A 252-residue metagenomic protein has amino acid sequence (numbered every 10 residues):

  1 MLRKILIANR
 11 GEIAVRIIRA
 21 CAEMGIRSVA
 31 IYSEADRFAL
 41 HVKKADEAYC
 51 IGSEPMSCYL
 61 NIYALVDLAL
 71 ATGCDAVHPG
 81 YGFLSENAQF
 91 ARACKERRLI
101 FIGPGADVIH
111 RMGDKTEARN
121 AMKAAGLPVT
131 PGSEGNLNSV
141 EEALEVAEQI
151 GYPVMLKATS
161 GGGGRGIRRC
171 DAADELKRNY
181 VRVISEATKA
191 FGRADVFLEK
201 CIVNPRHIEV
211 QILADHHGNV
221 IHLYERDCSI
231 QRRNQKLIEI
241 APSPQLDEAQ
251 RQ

Functional and structural regions predicted by a protein language model:
M1-Q252: N-terminal beta-alpha lobe that positions the nucleotide/phosphoryl donor in ATP/NTP-coupled carboxylate activation
